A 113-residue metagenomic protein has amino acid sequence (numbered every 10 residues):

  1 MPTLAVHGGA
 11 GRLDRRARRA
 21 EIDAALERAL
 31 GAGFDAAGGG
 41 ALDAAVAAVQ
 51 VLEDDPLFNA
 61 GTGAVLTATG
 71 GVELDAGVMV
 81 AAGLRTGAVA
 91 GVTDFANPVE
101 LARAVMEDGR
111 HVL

Functional and structural regions predicted by a protein language model:
M1-L113: Alpha/propeptide regions of enzymes that mature by internal proteolysis
